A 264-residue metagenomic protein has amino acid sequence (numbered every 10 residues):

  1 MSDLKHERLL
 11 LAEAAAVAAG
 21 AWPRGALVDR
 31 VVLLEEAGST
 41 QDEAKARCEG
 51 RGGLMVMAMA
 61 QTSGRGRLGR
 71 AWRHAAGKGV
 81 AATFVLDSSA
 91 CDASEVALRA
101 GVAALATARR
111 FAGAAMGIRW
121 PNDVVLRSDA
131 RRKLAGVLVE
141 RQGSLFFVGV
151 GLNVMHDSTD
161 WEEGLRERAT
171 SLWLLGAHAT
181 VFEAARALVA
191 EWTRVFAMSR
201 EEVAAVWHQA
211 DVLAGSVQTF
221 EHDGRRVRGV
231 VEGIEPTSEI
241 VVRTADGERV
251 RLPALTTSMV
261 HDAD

Functional and structural regions predicted by a protein language model:
M1-R110, R131: N-terminal lobe of the biotin/lipoate ligase/transferase fold
S2-V17, L27, S89-S94, L98-M116 (+1 more regions): Long, positively charged amphipathic alpha-helical accessory segments at protein N-termini or as interdomain linkers
E35, I118-W120: Short loop/edge segments at beta-strand edges and connector loops that shape dinucleotide/nucleotide cofactor-binding
